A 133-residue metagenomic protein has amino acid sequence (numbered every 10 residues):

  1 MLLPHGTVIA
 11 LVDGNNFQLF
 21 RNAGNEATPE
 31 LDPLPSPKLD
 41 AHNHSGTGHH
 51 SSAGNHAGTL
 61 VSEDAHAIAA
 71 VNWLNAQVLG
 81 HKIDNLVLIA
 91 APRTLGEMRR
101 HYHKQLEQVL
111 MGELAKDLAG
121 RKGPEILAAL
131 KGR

Functional and structural regions predicted by a protein language model:
M1-R133: Terminal alpha-helical anchor/extension segments at protein ends
